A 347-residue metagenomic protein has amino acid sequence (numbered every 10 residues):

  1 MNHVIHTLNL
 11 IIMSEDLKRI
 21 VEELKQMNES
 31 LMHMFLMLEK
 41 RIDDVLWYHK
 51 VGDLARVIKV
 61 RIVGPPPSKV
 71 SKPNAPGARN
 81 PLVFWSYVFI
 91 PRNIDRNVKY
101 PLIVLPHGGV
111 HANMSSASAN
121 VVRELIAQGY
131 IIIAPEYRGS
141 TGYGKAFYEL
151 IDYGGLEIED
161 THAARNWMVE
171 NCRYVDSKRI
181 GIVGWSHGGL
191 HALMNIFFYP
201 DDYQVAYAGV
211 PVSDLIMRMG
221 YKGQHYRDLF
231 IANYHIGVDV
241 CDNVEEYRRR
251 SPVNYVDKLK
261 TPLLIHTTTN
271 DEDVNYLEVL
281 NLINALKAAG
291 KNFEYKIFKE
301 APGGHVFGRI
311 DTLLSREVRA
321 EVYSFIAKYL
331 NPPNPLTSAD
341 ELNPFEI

Functional and structural regions predicted by a protein language model:
M1-I58, N343-I347: N-terminal targeting or regulatory segments adjacent to alpha/beta-hydrolase or S9 domains
M1-T7, V98, M114-S115, P335-A339: N-terminal secretory signal sequences
T7-L10, H111, R309: Alpha-helical and His/Cys-centered functional microenvironments
L46, K72-P73, A117-V121, A192-L193 (+1 more regions): Short beta-alpha junctions and helix-cap segments that line functional grooves
L54-W85, F89-K178, G220: Cap/lid segment of the alpha/beta-hydrolase catalytic domain
P66, Y137-I347: Active-site-proximal cap/loop segments of hydrolase catalytic domains
